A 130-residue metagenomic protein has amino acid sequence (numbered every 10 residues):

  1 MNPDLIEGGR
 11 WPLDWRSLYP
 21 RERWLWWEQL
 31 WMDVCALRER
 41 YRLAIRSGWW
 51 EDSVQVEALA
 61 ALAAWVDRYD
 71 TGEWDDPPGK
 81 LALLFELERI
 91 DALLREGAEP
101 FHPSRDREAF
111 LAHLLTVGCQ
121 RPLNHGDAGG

Functional and structural regions predicted by a protein language model:
N2-R46: Short terminal alpha-helical segments
R16-S17, A64, A92, A112: Polar/charged alpha-helical tracts
S17, A36, Q55, A109 (+1 more regions): Low-complexity, compositionally biased segments
L18, E22, W26, S47-V54 (+1 more regions): Conserved aromatic-histidine-acidic binding/catalytic patches
Q29, A36, E57, A61 (+2 more regions): Charged, amphipathic alpha-helical oligomerization/scaffolding segments
C35-E73: Amphipathic alpha-helical interaction modules
W74-G130: Amphipathic alpha-helical binding modules
